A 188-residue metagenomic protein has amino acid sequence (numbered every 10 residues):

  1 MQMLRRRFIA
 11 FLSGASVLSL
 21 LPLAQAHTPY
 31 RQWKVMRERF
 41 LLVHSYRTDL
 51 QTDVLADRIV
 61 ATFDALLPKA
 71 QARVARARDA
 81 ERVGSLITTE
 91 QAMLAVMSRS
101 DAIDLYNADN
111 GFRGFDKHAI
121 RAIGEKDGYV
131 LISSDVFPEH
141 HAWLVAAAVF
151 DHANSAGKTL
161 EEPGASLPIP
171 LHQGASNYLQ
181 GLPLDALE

Functional and structural regions predicted by a protein language model:
R7-H27: N-terminal export signals
R37-D49: Short, well-ordered beta-strand elements
S45, A122-H141: A bilobed periplasmic-binding-protein/Venus flytrap-type ligand-binding module shared by bacterial periplasmic
T52-P68: Short, polar/charged alpha-helical segment
P68-S85: Short helix-initiation/N-cap motifs at beta->coil->alpha
A92-R113: A ligand-binding cleft/hinge motif common to bilobed small-molecule-binding domains
D109-E125: Short beta-strand->loop
N154-E188: An extracytoplasmic/periplasmic, membrane-proximal ligand-sensing/linker region
